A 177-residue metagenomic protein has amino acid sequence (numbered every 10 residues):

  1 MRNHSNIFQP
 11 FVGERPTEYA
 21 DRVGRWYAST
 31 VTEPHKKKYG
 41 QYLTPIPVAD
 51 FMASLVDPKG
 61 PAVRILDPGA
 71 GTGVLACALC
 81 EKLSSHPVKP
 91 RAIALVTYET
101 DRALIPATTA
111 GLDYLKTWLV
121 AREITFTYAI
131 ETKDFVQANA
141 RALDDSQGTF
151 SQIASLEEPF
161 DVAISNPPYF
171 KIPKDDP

Functional and structural regions predicted by a protein language model:
M1-P177: SAM-dependent methyltransferase catalytic region
